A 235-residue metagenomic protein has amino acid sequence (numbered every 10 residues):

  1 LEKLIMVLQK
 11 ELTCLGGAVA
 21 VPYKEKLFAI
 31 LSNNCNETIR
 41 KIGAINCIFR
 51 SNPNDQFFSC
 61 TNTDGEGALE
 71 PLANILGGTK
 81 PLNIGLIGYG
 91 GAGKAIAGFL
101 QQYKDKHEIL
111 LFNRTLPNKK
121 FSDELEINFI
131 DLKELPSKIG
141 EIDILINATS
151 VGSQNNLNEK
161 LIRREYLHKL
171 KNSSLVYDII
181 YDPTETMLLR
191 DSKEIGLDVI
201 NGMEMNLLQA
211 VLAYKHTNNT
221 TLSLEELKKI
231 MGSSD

Functional and structural regions predicted by a protein language model:
L1-L76, D191: Phosphate/diphosphate ligand-binding glycine-rich loop within oxidoreductases
A20-K26, A92, S150-S153, D182: Short glycine-rich anion-binding loops that position phosphate/pyrophosphate groups of nucleotides and phosphorylated
N62-G65, L72, L76, K80-Q101 (+1 more regions): Glycine-rich adenosine-cofactor-binding loop
G77-K80, Q101-K104, R164-S173: Short, conserved loop/helix-junction motifs that constitute active-site signature segments in enzyme catalytic cores
Q102-E108, I195-D198: Conserved S-adenosyl-L-methionine
D105-L125: NAD(P)-binding Rossmann-fold cofactor-contacting core
L125-V199: Rossmann-like adenosine-cofactor binding region
S174, I179-D235: Adenosine-phosphate binding glycine-rich loop
